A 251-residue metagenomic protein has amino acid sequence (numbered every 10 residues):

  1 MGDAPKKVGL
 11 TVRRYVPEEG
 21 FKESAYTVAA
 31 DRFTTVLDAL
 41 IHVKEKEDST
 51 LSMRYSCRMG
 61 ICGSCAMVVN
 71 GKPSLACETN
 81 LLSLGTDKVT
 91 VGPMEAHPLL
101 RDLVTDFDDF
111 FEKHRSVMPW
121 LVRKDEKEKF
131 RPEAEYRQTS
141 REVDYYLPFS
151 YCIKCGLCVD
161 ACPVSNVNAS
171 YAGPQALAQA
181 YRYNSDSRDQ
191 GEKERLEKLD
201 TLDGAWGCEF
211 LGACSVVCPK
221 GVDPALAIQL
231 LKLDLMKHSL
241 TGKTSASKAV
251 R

Functional and structural regions predicted by a protein language model:
M1, E45-Y55: Charged, amphipathic alpha-helical segments
P5-Y26: Eukaryote-biased recognition of intrinsically disordered, low-complexity regulatory segments
S24-T35: Short, contiguous acidic and Ser/Thr-rich linear segments
T34-S49, G92-R251: Ferredoxin-type iron-sulfur electron-transfer modules in oxidoreductases and energy-metabolism complexes
C57-A66: Short, structured protein-protein interaction patches enriched in aromatics and acidic/basic residues, typified by
C65, G85-T86, V216: Extracellular/mature segments of secreted proteins
V69-V91: Glycine-rich phosphate/adenylate-binding loop and adjacent beta-alpha elements of nucleotide- or dinucleotide-binding
